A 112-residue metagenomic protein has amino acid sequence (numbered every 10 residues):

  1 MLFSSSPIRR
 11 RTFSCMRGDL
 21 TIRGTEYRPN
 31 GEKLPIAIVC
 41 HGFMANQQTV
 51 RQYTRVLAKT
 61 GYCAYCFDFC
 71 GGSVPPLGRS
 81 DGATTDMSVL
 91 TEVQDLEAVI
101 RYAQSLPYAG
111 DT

Functional and structural regions predicted by a protein language model:
M1-E32: N-terminal cap/lid segment of alpha/beta-hydrolase-fold proteins
L34, V39-A45: Active-site glycine-rich loops that stabilize anionic/oxyanionic intermediates across multiple enzyme folds
P35, Q48, V74: Residues that form or flank phosphate/diphosphate-binding pockets in enzymes that use nucleotide phosphates
I36, A58-D68: A fold-wide structural signal in alpha/beta-hydrolase
F43-V56, F69: The serine-hydrolase catalytic nucleophile loop
T49, T85-P107: Alpha/beta-hydrolase active-site loop
A64, G110-T112: Hydrophobic anchor at the start of a short beta-strand that flanks the dinucleotide cofactor-binding loop
G71-M87: Glycine-rich "HGGG/HGxG" loop immediately N-terminal to the catalytic nucleophile of the alpha/beta-hydrolase
